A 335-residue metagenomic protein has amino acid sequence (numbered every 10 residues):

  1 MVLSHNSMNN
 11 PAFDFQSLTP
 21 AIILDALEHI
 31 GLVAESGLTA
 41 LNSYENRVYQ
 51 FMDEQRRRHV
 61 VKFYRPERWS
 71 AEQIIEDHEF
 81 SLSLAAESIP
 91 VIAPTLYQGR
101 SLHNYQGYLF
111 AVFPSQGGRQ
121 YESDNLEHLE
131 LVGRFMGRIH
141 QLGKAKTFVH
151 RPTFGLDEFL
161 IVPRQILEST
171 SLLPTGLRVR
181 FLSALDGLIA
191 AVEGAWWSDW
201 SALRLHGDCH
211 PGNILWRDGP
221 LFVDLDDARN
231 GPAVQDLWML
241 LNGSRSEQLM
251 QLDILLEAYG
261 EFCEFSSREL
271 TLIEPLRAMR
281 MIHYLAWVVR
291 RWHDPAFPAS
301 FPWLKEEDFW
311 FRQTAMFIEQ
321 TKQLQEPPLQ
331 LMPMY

Functional and structural regions predicted by a protein language model:
M1-L96, L331-Y335: Conserved NTP-binding catalytic cores of kinases and kinase-like/nucleotidyltransferase enzymes across multiple kinase
P11, A286-Y335: ATP/Mg2+ or Mg2+-diphosphate-binding catalytic cores that bind nucleotide phosphates or diphosphates via glycine-rich
Y44-V61, P94, I189-L237, Y335: Active-site acidic catalytic loop and adjacent metal/ATP-binding pocket of ATP-dependent phosphoryl transfer enzymes
M52-F148: ATP-binding pocket architecture of kinase catalytic cores
P66, F110-S123, R164-L172, Y284-S300: A glycine-centered beta->alpha junction motif in the catalytic cores of kinase/phosphotransferase enzymes
P66, G118, P220, A228-N230 (+1 more regions): Activation segment
E122-V179, A202: A cross-family kinase active-site recognition segment
V234-E264, R280-A296: Active-site activation/catalytic loop segments of kinase-like enzymes and analogous catalytic loops in related
